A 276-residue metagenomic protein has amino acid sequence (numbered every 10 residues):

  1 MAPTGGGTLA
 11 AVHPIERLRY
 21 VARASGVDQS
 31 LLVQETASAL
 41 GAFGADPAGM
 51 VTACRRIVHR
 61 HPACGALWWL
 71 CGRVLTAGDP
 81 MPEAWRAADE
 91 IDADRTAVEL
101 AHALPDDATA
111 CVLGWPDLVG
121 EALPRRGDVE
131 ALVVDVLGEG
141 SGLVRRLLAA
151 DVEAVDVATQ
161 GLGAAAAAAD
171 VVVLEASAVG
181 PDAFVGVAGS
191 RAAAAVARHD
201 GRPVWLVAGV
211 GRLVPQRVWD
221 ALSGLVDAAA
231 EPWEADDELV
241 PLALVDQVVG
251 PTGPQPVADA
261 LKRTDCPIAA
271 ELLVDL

Functional and structural regions predicted by a protein language model:
P3-R86: Long amphipathic alpha-helical segments
T36, L40, V119-L123, L143 (+1 more regions): Buried hydrophobic packing segments
F43-G49, G78-D79, D128, D200-P203 (+1 more regions): Short helix-capping/linker segments at secondary-structure and domain boundaries
V51-T52, R56-D128: Long amphipathic N-terminal alpha/beta scaffold segment
V112-W115, V134, E175-A176: Short His-Asn-centered micro-motif
G120-R146: Catalytic core of membrane glycerolipid acyltransferases/transacylases, capturing the structured, soluble-facing
V136-L276: Conserved phosphate- and dinucleotide-binding cores of soluble alpha/beta proteins, encompassing both enzyme active
